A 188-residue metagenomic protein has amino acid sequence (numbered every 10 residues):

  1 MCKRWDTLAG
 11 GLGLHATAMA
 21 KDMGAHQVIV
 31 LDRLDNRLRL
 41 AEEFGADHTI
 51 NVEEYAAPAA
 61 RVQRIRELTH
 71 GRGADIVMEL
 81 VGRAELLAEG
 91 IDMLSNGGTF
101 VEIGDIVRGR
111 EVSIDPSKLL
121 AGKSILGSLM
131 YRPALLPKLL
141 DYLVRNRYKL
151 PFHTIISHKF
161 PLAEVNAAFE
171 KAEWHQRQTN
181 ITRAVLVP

Functional and structural regions predicted by a protein language model:
C2-A9: Conserved class I S-adenosyl-L-methionine
D6, K21-E89: Adenosine-nucleotide cofactor-binding segment
G11-L12, A20: Hydrophobic/small residue at the entry helix of a nucleotide-binding pocket
R33-L34, I106, Y131: Residues in the short beta-alpha loop(s) of Rossmann-like NAD(P)-binding domains
A88-D92, P133-P188: C-terminal hydrophobic helical "lid"/dimerization subdomain of Rossmann-like NAD(P)H-dependent oxidoreductases
L94-N96: Helix-to-beta-strand junctions that scaffold the AdoMet/dcAdoMet cofactor pocket in Class I SAM-dependent enzymes
G98-T99, I103, S113-T154: Rossmann-fold dehydrogenase core element
